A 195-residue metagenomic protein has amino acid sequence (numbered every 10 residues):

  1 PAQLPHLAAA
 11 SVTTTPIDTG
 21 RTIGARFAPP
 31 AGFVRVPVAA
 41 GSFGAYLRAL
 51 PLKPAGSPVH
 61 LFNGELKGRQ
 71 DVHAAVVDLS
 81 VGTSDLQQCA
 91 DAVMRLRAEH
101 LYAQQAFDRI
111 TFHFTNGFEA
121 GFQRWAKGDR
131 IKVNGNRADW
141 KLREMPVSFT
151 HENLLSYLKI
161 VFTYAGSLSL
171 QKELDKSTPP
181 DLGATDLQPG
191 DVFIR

Functional and structural regions predicted by a protein language model:
L4-D71, S80-Q88: N-terminal module-boundary/linker segments of secreted carbohydrate-active enzymes
A75-L86, E144-M145, P180: Second-shell loop/turn segments in exported
V77-D85, L101-T115: Surface-exposed patches in mature extracellular/periplasmic domains of secreted proteins
D85, C89-A92, L96-R97, T150 (+1 more regions): Stable alpha-helical elements in mature extracytoplasmic
M94-Y102, A106, K127: Sec-exported extracytoplasmic/periplasmic mature domains
N116-K132: Charged, often glycine-rich, active-site loop that binds/positions anionic groups
V133-K159: Low-complexity, serine/threonine/proline-enriched polar segments
H151-R195: ...with weaker cross-activation on analogous glycine-rich loops/strands in unrelated enzymes
